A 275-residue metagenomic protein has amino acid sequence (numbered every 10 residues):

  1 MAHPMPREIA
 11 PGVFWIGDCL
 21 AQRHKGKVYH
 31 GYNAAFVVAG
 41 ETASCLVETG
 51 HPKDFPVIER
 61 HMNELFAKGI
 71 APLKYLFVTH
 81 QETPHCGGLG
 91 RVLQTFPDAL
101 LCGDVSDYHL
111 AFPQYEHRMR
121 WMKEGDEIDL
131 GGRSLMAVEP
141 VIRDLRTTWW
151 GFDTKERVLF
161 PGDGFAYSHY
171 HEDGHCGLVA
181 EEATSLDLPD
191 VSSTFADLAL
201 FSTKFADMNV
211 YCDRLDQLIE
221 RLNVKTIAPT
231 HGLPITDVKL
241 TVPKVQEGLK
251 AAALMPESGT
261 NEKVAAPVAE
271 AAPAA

Functional and structural regions predicted by a protein language model:
P4-E64, W149-D153, R157-P161: Conserved beta-strand hairpin/beta-sheet module of binuclear metal-dependent hydrolase folds, prominently
R7-E8, A99-T148, T154, A206-D207 (+1 more regions): Metallo-beta-lactamase
C45-E48, Y75-T79, A137: Short catalytic-loop micro-motif centered on adjacent basic/acidic residues
H51-P52, T83, A166, P234: Short, glycine/acidic-enriched loop or turn micro-motifs at the edges of active sites
D54-L101: Active-site metal-binding motif and surrounding structural segment of the metallo-beta-lactamase
I142-P229, L233-D237: Metallo-beta-lactamase
K225-A275: Binuclear metal-ion centers of metallo-dependent hydrolases, dominated by the metallo-beta-lactamase
